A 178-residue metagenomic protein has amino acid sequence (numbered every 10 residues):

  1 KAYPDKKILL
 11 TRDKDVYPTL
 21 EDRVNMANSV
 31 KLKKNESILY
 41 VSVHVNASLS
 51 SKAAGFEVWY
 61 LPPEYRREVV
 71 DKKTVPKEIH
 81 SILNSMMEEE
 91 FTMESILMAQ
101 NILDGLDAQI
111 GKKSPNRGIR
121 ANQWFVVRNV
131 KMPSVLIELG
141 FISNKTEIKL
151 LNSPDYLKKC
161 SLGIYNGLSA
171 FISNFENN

Functional and structural regions predicted by a protein language model:
K1-N178: Active-site-proximal helix/loop segments of hydrolytic enzymes
